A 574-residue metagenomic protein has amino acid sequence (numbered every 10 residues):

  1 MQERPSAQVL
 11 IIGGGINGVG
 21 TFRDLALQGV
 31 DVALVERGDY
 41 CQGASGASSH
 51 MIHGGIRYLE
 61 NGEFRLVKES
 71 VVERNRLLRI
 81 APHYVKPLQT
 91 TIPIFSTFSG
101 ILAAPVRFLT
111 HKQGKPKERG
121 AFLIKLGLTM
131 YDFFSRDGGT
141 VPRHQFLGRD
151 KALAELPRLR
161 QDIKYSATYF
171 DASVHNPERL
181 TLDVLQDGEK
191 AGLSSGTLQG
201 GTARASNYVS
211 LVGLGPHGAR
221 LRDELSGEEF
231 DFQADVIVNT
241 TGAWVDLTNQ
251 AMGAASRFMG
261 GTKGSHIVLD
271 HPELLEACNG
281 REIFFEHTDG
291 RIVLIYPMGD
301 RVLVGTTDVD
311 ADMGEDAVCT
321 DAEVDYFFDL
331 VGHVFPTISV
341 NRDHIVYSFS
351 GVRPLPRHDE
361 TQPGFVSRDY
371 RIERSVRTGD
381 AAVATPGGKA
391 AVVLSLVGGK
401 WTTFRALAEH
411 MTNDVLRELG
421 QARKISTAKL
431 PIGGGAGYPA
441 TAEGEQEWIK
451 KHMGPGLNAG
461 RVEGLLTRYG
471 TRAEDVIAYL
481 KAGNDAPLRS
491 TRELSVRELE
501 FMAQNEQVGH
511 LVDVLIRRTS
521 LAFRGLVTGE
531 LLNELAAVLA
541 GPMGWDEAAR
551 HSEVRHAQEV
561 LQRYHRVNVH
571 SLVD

Functional and structural regions predicted by a protein language model:
E3-G15: Beta1/beta-strand and adjacent pyrophosphate-binding region of the FAD-binding site in flavoprotein oxidoreductases
I12, F232-G242: Short hydrophobic core segments
G18: N-terminal Rossmann-fold NAD(P) dinucleotide-binding loop
A26-G46: Glycine-rich FAD pyrophosphate-binding loop
H50-E155, V293: Dinucleotide-binding Rossmann-like beta1-alpha1 core, especially the glycine-rich loop that anchors the ADP
A167-D235: Helical element adjacent to the flavin cofactor pocket in flavoenzyme catalytic cores
R179, S256-L303, V309-R497, F501-V527 (+1 more regions): C-terminal catalytic lobe of FAD-dependent flavoproteins
N239-A254: Flavin (primarily FAD) binding-site architecture
